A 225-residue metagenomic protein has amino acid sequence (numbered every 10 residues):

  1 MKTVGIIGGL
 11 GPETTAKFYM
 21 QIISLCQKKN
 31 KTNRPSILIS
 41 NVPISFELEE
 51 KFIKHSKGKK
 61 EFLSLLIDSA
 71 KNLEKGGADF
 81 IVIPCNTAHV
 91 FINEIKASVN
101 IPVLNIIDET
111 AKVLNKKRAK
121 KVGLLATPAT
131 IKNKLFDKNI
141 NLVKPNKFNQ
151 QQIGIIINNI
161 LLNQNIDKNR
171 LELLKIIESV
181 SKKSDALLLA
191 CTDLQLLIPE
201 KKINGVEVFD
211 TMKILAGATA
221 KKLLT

Functional and structural regions predicted by a protein language model:
M1-T225: Non-catalytic structural scaffold of enzyme domains
